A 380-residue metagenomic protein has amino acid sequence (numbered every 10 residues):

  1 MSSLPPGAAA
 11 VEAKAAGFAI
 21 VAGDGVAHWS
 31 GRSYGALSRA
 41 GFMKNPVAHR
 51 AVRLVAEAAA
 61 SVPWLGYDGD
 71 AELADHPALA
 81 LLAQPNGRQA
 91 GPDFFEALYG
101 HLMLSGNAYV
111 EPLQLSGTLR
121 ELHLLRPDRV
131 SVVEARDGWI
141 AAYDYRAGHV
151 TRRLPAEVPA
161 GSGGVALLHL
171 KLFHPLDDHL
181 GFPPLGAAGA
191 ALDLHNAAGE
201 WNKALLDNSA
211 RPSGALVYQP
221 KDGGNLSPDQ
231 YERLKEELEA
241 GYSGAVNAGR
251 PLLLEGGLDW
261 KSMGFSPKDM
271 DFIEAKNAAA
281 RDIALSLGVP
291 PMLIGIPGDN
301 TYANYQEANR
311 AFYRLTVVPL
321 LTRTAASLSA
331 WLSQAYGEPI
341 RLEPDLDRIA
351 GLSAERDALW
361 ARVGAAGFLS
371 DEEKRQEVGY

Functional and structural regions predicted by a protein language model:
M1-F272, A278, D282-L285, V289-M292 (+3 more regions): Structured, contiguous alpha/beta core segments that scaffold functional sites
A210, N277-A278, A311, A326 (+2 more regions): A generic alpha-helix surface/boundary motif
L254-W260, G298-T301, S333-A350, E377-Y380: A glycine-rich phosphate-binding loop feature that marks nucleotide/adenosyl-phosphate handling sites
D271-A275, A279, N309, Y313 (+1 more regions): Secondary-structure capping and boundary motifs in well-ordered enzyme cores
Y305-Q306: Small-residue-rich helix-loop
N309-L342: Long, compositionally biased
E343, I349-Y380: TerminUS-proximal long segments
